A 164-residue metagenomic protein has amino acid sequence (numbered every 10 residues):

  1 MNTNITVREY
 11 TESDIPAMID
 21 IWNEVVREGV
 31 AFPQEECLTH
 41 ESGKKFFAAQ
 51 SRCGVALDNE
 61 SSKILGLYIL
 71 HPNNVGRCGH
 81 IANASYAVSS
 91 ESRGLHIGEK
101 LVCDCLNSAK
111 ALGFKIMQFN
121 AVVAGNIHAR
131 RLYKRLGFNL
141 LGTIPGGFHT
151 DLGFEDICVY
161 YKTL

Functional and structural regions predicted by a protein language model:
M1-T3, Y86, I144, T150-L164: Terminal substrate-recognition subdomain of acyl/acetyltransferases
N4-M18: A short beta-loop-alpha structural element at the N-terminal edge of CoA-dependent acyl/N-acetyltransferase catalytic
D20-E36: Helix-loop element at the rim of GNAT/NAT acetyltransferase active sites that forms part of the acceptor-substrate
A31-E91, V102-C103, S108, T163-L164: Acetyl-CoA-dependent GNAT
G94-A109, R130-R135: Conserved acetyl-CoA-binding loop-helix of GNAT-fold acetyltransferases
A109-V122: Conserved GNAT acetyl-CoA-binding A-motif
F119-A129, G147-D151: Conserved beta-strand-loop-alpha-helix junction that forms the acyl-donor binding cleft
K134-T143: Conserved acetyl-CoA-binding loop of GNAT-fold acetyltransferases
